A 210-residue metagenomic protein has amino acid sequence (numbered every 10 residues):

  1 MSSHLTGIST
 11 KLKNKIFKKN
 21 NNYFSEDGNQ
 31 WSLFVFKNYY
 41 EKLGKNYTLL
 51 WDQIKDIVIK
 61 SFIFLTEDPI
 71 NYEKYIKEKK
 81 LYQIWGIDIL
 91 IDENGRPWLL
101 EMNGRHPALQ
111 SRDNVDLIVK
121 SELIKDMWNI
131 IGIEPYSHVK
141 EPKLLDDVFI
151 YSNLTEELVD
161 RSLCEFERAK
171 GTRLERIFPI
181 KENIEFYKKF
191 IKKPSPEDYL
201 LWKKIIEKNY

Functional and structural regions predicted by a protein language model:
M1-W85, E93-N94, W98, G104-Y210: Acidic, PEST-like segments
L90: Catalytic-domain carbohydrate-binding cleft regions of carbohydrate-active enzymes
